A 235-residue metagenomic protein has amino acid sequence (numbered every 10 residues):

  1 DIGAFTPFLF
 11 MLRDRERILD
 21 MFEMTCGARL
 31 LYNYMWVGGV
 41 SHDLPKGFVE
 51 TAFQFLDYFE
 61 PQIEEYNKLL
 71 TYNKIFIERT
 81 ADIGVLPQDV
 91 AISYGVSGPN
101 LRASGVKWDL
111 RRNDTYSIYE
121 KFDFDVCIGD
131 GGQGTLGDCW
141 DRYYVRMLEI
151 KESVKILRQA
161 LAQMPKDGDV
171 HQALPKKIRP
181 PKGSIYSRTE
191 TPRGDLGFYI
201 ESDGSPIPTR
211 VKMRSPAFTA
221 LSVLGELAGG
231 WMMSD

Functional and structural regions predicted by a protein language model:
D1-D235: Active-site bordering "gate/hinge" segments that shape substrate access to catalytic or cofactor-binding pockets
